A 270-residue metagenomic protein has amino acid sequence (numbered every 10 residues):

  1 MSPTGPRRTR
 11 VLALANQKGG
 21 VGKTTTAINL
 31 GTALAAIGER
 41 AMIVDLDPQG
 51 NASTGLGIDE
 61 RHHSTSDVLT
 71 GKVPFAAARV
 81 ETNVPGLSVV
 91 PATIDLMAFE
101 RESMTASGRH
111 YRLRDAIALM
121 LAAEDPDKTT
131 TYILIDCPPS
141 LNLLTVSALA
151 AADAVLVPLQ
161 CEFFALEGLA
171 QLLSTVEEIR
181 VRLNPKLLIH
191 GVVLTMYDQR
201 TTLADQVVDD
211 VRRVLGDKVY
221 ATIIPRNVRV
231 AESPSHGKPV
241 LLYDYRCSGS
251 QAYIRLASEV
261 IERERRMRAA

Functional and structural regions predicted by a protein language model:
M1-A270: P-loop NTP-binding core
